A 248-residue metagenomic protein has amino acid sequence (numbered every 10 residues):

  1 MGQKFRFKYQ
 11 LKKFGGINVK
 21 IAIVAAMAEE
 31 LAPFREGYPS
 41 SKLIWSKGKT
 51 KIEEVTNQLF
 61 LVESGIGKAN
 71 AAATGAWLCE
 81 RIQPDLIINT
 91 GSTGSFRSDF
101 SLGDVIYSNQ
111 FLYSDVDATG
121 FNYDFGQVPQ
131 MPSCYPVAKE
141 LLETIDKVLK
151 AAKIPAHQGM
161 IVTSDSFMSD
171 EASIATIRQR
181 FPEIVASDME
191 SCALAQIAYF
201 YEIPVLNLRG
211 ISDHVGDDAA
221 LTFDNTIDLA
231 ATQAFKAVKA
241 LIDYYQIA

Functional and structural regions predicted by a protein language model:
K4-N18: Short, Lys/Arg-enriched N-terminal segments with co-localized hydrophobic residues within the first ~10-30 amino acids
N18-I82: N-terminal short beta-loop-beta anion/metal-coordinating cradle
F96-F181: Mid-sequence, gly/pro-rich, charge-dense loop/helix-turn segments that line enzyme active sites
M168-D217: A C-terminal functional module that forms or caps the active site or interfaces directly with catalytic machinery
V215-A248: His/Asp/Glu-rich mid-to-C-terminal helical/loop segments that flank catalytic regions of hydrolases
